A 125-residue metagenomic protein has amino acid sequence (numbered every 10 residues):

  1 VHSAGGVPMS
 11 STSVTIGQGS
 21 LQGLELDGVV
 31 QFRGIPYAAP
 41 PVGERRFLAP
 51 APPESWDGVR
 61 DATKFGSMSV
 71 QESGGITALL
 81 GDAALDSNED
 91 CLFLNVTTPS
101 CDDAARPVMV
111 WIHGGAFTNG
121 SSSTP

Functional and structural regions predicted by a protein language model:
V1-P8: Short, Lys/Arg-enriched N-terminal segments with co-localized hydrophobic residues within the first ~10-30 amino acids
M9-P125: Non-catalytic accessory segments of hydrolases
